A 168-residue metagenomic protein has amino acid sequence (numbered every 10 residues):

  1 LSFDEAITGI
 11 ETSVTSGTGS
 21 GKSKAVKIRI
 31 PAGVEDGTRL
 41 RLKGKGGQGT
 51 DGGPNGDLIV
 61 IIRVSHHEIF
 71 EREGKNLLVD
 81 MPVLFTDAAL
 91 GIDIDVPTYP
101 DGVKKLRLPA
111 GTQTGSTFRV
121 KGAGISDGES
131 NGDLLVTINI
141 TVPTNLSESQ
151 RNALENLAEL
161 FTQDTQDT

Functional and structural regions predicted by a protein language model:
L1-T168: Non-catalytic interaction modules of co-chaperones and other macromolecular assembly/maintenance factors
